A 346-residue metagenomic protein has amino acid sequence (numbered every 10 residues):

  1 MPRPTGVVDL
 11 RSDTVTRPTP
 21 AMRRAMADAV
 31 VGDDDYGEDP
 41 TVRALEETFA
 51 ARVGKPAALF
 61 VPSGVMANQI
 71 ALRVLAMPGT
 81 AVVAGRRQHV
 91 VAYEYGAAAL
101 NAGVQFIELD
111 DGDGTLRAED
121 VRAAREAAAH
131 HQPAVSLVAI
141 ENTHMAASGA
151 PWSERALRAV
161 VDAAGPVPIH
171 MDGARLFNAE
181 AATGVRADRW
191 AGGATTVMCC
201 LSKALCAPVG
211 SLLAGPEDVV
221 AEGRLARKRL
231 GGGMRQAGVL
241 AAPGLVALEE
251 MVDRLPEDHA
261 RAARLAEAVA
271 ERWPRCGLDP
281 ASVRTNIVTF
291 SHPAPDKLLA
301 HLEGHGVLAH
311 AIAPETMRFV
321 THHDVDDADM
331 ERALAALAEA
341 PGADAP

Functional and structural regions predicted by a protein language model:
P2-A29, D33-H292, K297-H305, A309-V325 (+2 more regions): Conserved PLP-enzyme active-site core in the AAT-like
